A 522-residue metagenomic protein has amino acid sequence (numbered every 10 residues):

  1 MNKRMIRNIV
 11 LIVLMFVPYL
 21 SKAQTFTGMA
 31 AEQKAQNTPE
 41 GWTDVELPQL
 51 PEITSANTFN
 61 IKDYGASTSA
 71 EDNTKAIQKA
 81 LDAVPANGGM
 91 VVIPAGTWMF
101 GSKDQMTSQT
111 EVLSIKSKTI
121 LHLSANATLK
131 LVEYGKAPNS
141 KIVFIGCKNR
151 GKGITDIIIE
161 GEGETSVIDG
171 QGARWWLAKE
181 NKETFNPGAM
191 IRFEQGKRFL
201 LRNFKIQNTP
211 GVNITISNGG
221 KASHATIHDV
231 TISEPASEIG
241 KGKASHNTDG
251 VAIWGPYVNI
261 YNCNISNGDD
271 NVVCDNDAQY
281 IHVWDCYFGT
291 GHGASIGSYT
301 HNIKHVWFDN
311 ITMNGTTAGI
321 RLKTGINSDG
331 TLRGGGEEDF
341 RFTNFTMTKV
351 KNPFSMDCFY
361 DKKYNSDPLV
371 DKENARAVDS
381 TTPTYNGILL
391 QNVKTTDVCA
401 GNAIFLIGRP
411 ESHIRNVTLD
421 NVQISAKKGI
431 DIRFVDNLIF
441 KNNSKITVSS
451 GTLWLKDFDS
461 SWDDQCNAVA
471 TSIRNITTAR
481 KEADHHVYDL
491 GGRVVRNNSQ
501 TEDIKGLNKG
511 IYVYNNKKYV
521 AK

Functional and structural regions predicted by a protein language model:
M1-V10, F16-S117, A127-R202, N218 (+8 more regions): Extracellular "leader-to-stem" segments immediately downstream of a signal peptide or signal-anchor in secreted/lumenal
T68-E71, S217-N218, T248-V251, V273-C274 (+4 more regions): Alpha-helix capping and helix-loop boundary segments enriched in small/acidic/polar residues
M99-S102, S108, G268, Y280-I281 (+5 more regions): Flexible loop/turn segments at secondary-structure boundaries
S102-K103, L131-Y134, Q171-R174, P210-I216 (+9 more regions): Short glycine/acidic-rich loop motifs that flank beta-strands on beta-rich extracellular proteins
A125-N126, T155-S166, K197-N208, K221-E238 (+8 more regions): Right-handed parallel beta-helix
G319-V469: Extracellular beta-rich repeat passengers
A470-K522: C-terminal outer-membrane/trafficking sorting elements
